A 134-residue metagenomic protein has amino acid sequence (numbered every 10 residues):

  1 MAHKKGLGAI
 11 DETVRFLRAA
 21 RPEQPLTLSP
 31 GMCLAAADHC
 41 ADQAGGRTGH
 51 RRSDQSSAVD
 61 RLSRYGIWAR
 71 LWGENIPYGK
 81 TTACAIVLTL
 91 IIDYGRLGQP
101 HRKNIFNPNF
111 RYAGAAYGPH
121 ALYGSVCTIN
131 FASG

Functional and structural regions predicted by a protein language model:
M1-G46: A short alpha-helix/helix-coil micro-patch that ends at or immediately precedes a cysteine
G31-A44, G49-S133: A well-ordered secondary-structure block
